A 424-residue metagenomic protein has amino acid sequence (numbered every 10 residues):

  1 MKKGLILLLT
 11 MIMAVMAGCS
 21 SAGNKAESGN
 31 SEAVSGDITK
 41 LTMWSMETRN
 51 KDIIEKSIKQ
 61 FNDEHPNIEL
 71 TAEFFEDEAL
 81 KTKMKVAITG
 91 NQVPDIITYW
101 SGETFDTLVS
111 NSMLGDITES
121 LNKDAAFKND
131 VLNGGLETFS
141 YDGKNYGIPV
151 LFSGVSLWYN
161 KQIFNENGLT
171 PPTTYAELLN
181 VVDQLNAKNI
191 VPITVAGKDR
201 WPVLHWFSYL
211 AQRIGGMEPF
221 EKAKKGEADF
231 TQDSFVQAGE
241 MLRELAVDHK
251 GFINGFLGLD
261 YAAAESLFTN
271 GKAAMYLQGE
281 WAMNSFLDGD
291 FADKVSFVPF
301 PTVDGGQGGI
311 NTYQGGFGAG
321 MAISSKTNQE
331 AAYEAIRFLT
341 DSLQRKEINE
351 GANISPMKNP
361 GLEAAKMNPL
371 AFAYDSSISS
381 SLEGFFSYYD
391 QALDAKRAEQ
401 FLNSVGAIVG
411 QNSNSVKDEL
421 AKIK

Functional and structural regions predicted by a protein language model:
M1-L41, D63, L121, D418-K424: Short, low-complexity disordered leader/linker segments with a strong preference for bacterial N-terminal type II
K59, D63, E69, N167 (+2 more regions): Extracytoplasmic/periplasmic substrate-recognition and gating elements
Q60, E64-V131, T138, Q162 (+2 more regions): Extracytoplasmic "Venus flytrap"/periplasmic binding protein-like
A87, P94-D95, A125-Q162, V191-V195 (+2 more regions): A structural signal for short loop-to-beta-strand junctions that line the ligand-binding cleft of periplasmic/secreted
W100-V155, L179, W206, M217 (+2 more regions): Hinge/lid segment of periplasmic solute-binding proteins
S140, G315, I354-G361, A371-K424: C-terminal capping/gating helix-and-loop segments adjacent to ligand/active sites or protein-protein/ligand interfaces
D142, Y146-V150, V155, L179-A228: Extracytoplasmic/periplasmic solute-binding protein
V182-L185, K225-F256: Glycine-centered hinge/linker elements that transmit conformational signals in sensory and ligand-binding systems
